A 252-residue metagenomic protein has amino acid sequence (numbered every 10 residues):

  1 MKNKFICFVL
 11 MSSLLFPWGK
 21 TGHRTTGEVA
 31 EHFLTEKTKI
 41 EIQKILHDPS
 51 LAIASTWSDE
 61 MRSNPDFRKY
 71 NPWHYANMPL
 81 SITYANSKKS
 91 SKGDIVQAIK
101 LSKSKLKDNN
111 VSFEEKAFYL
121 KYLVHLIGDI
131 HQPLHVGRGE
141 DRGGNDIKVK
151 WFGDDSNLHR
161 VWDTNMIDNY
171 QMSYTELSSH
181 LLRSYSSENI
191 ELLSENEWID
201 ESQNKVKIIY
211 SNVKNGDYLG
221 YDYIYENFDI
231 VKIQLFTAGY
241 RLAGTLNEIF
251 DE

Functional and structural regions predicted by a protein language model:
K4-L15: Sec-dependent N-terminal signal peptides
W18-V124, P133, R138-E252: N-terminal, motif-rich segments that launch catalysis or mediate targeting to/interaction with membranes, typified by
